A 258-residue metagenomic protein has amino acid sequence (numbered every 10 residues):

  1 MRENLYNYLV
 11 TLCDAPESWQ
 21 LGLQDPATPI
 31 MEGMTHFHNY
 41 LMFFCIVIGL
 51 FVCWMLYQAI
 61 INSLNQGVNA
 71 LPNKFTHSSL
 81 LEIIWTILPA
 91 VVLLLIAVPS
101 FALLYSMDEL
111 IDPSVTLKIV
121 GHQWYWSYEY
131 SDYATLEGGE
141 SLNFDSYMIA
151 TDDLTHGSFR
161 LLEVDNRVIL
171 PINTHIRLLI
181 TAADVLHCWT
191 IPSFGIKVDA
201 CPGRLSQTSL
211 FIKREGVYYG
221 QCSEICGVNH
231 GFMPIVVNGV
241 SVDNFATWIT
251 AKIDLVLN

Functional and structural regions predicted by a protein language model:
R2-N4, Y8-Y40, I60-N258: Non-transmembrane, membrane-proximal soluble domains of secreted or membrane proteins
C45: Active-site-proximal cofactor/substrate-binding loop regions of enzyme domains
G49, C53, T76-H77: Generic structural signal for well-ordered secondary structure
F51-S63: Alpha-helical transmembrane segments
